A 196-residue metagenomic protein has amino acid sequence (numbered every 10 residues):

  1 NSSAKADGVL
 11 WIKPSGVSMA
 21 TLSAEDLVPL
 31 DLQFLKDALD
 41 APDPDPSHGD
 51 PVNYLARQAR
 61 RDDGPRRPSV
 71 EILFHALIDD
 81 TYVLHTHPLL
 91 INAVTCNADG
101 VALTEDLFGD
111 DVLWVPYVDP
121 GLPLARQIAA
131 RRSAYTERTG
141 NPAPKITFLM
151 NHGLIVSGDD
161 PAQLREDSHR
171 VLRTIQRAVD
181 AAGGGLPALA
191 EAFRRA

Functional and structural regions predicted by a protein language model:
N1-A196: Glycine-rich flexible loops
